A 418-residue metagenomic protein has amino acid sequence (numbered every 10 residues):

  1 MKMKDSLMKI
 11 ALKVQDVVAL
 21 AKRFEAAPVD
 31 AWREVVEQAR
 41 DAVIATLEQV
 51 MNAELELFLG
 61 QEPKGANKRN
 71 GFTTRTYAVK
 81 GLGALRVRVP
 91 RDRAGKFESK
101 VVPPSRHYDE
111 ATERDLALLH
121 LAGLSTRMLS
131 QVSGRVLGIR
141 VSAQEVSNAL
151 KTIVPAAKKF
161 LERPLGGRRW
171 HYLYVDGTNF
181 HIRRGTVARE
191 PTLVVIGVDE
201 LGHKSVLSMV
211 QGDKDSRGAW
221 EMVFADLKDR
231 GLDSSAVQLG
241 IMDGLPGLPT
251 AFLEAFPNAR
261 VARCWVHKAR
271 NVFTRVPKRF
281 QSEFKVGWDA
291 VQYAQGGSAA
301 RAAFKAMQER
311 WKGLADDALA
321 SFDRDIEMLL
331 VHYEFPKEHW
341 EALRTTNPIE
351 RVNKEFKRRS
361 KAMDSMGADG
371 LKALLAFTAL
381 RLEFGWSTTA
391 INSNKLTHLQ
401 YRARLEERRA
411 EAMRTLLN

Functional and structural regions predicted by a protein language model:
M1-L12, D16-P28, A42, E48 (+2 more regions): Acidic/histidine-rich catalytic cores and adjacent linkers of DNA breakage/strand-transfer/modification proteins
M1-P103: Short, conserved DNA-binding cores of transcription-related domains
M51, A94, L116, L129 (+12 more regions): Mobile genetic element proteins and their domesticated derivatives, centered on retroelements and DNA transposons
R69-F72, R86-R93, K100-R106, V136-I241 (+4 more regions): RNase H-like nuclease fold core
E98, V272-E309: Metal-dependent DNA phosphodiester-chemistry modules and their immediately adjacent helices/loops in DNA-processing
A111-G123: Short, amphipathic alpha-helical "recognition" segments used to contact nucleic acids or chromatin
R127-G138: DNA-recognition alpha helix
V237-P246, A251-G287: Conserved beta-strand -> loop -> alpha-helix junction used to position metal-binding or nucleic-acid-contacting
